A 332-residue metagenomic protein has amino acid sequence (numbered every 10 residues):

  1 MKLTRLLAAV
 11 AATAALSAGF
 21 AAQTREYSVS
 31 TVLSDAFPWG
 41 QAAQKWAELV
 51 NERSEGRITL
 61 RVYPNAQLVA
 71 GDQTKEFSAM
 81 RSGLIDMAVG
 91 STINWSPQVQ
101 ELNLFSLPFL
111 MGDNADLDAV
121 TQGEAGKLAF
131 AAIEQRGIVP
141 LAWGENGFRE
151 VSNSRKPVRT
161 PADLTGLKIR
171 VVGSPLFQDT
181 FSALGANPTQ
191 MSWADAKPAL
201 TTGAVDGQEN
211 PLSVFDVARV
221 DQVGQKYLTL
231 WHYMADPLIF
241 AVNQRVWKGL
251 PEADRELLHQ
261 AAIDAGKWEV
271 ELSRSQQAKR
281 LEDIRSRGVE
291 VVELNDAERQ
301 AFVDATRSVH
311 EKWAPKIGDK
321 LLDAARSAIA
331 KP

Functional and structural regions predicted by a protein language model:
M1-V10: Bacterial N-terminal signal peptides that target proteins for export
L3, A21-Q23: Generic N-terminal leader/processing signal
A9, Q23-D116, A125-K127, A131-P332: N-terminal secretory/targeting leader peptides
A15-G19: N-terminal signal peptide c-region/cleavage motif recognized by signal peptidases
